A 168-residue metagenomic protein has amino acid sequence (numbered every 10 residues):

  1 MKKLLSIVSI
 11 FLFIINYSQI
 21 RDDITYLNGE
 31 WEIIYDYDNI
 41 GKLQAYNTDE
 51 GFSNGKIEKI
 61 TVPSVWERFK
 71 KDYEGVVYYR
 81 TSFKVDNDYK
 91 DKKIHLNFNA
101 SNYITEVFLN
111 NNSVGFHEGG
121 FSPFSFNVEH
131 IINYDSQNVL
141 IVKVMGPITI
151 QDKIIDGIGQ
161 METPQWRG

Functional and structural regions predicted by a protein language model:
M1-D22: Bacterial Sec-dependent N-terminal signal peptides
Q19-I33: Mature N-terminal, pre-catalytic/accessory segment of carbohydrate-active enzymes
I20, N54-I57, L109: Disordered, acidic Ser/Thr/Pro-rich linker "stalks" and the adjacent N-terminal cap of the next globular domain
D23, L43-A45, E58-V62, G159-W166: Extended substrate-binding grooves/exosites of carbohydrate-active enzymes
G29, I33-Y37, F69-K70, E74-G168: Accessory beta-strand-rich segments of carbohydrate-active enzymes
E30-E58: Predominantly extracellular/luminal regions of secreted and cell-surface proteins, especially disulfide-bonded
T61-F69: N-terminal glycine-rich cofactor-binding segment
